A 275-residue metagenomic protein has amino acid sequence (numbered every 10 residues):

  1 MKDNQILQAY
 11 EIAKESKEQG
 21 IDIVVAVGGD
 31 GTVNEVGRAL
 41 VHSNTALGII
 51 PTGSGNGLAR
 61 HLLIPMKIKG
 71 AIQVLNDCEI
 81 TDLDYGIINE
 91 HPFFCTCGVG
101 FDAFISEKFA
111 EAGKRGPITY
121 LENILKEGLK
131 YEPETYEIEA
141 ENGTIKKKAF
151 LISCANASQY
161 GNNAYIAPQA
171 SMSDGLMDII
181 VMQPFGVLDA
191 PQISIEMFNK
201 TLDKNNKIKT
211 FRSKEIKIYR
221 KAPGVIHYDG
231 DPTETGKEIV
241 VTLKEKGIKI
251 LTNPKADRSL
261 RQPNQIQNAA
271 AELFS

Functional and structural regions predicted by a protein language model:
M1-V24, N34, R38, T144 (+2 more regions): ATP/NTP phosphate-donor binding region
A26-D30: N-terminal glycine-rich "phosphate-gripper" loop used for MgATP/nucleotide binding and carboxylate activation
H42-A46, I50-C154: Catalytic core of DAGKc-family lipid kinases
H91-C97, K146-A155, Y160-N162, D178-V181 (+3 more regions): Short hydrophobic-aromatic micro-motifs
E132-E134, K148-F150, S173-D178, R212-I216: A generic structural signal for short beta-strands and their flanking turns/coil linkers
A140, K146, V181-S275: ATP/nucleoside-binding phosphotransfer catalytic cores, i.e., glycine-rich phosphate-binding loops
S153-L202: Internal helical hairpin/lid segments
